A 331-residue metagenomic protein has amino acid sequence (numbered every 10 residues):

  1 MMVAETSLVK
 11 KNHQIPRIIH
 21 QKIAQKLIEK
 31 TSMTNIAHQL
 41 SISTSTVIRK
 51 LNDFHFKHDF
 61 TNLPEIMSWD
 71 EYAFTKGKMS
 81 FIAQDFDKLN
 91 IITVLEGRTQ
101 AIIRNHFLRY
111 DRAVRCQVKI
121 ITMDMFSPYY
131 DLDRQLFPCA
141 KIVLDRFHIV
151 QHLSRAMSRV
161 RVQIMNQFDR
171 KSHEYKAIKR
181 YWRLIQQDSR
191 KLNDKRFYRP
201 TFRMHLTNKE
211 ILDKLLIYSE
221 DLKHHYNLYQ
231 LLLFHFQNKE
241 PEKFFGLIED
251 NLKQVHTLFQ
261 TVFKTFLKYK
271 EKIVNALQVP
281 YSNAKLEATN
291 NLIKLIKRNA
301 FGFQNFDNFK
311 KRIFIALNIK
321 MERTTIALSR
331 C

Functional and structural regions predicted by a protein language model:
M1-M67, E71-K78, R115-V118, T122 (+1 more regions): Short, positively charged, Gly/Tyr-enriched micro-motifs that form contact patches at catalytic or ligand/partner
V3-S7, Q84-N90: Gly-rich Lys/Arg/Thr-decorated short loops/hinges at beta-loop-alpha junctions or inter-strand turns that position
S7-N12, A140-I142, I164-D169: Short, polar/flexible loop-turn hinges at active-site or ligand-entry regions and domain interfaces
N12-I23, T34, T93, F234-Q237 (+2 more regions): Acidic, glycine-enriched active-site microenvironments
N12-Q14, I92-V114, I120: Active-site beta-loop-alpha junctions of metal-dependent nucleic acid enzymes, especially the RNase H-like/DDE
I28, S32, S41, N52 (+6 more regions): Non-catalytic alpha-helical coupling and interface elements of nucleotide-dependent molecular machines and regulators
L51, K76-G77, F81, D87 (+4 more regions): Acidic/histidine-rich catalytic cores and adjacent linkers of DNA breakage/strand-transfer/modification proteins
I149-R170: Short alpha-helix plus adjacent loop in nuclease-associated cores
